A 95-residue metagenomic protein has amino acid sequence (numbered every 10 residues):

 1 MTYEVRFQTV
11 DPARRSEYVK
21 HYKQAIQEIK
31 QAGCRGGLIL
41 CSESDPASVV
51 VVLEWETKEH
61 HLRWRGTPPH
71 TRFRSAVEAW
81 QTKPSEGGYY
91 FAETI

Functional and structural regions predicted by a protein language model:
M1, S16, A32-C34: Short, flexible segments with low predicted structural confidence
T2-T9, L38-T67: Short, well-ordered beta-strand segments in beta-rich or mixed alpha/beta enzyme and ligand-binding folds
T9-K20: Short, surface-exposed ligand-recognition loops at beta-strand->loop->(often short) alpha-helix junctions that present
A13-R15, A25-Q27, I39-S42: Intrinsically disordered, low-complexity segments enriched in polar/charged residues with Gly/Pro, especially when
S16, S42-S44, S48, S75 (+1 more regions): Generic serine detector
K23-G36, E54-G88: An amphipathic, aromatic/His-enriched active-site/gating alpha helix that lines ligand/cofactor pockets
Y90-I95: Short, low-order "capping/linker" segments at domain edges
